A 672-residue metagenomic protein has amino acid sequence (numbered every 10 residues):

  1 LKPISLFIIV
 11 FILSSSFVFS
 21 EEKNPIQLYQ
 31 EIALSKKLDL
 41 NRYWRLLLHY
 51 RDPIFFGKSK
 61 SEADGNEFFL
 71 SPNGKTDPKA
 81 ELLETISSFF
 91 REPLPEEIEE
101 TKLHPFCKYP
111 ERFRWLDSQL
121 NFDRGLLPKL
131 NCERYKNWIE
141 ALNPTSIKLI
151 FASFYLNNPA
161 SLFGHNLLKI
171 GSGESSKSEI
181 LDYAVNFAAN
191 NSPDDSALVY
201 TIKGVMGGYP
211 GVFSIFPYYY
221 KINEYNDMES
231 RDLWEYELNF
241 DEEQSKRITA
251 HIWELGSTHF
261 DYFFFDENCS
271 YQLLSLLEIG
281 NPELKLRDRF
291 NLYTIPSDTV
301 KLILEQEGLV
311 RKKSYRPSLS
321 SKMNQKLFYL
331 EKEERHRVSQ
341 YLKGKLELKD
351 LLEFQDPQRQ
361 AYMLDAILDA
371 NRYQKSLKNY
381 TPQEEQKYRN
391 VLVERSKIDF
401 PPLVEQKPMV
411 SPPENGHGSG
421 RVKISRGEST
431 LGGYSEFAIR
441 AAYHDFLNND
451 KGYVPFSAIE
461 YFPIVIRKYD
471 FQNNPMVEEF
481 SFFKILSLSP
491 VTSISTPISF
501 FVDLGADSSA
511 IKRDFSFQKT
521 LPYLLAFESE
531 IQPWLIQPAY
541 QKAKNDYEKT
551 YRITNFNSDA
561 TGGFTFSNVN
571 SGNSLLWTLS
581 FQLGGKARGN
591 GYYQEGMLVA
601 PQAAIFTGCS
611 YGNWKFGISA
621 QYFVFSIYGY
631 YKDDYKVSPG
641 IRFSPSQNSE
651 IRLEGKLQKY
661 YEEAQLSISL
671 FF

Functional and structural regions predicted by a protein language model:
I54-N143: Low-complexity, highly charged intrinsically disordered N-terminal segments that act as targeting/localization
N143-S230, I439, N448, K468-F480 (+1 more regions): Glycine-rich catalytic cores of cysteine/serine-nucleophile enzymes that process amide/ester linkages in cell-envelope
Y218-T294, R588-G591, E654-G655: Active-site nucleophile-His-acid catalytic modules used for acyl/amide transfer and hydrolysis across diverse enzymes
D266, S270, Y315-A458: Outer-membrane beta-barrel initiation region
V422-E428, A441, F462-K468, I498-S508 (+5 more regions): Transmembrane beta-barrel strands of outer-membrane/channel proteins
R426-S435, R467-V477, S508-D514, T550-N557 (+5 more regions): Solvent-exposed loop/turn segments connecting transmembrane beta-strands in outer-membrane beta-barrel proteins
I439, Y661-F672: Outer-membrane beta-barrel "beta-signal"
F446-G452, I459, S487-S495, W534-Y540 (+3 more regions): Repeated loop/turn-to-beta-strand initiation elements of outer-membrane beta-barrel proteins
